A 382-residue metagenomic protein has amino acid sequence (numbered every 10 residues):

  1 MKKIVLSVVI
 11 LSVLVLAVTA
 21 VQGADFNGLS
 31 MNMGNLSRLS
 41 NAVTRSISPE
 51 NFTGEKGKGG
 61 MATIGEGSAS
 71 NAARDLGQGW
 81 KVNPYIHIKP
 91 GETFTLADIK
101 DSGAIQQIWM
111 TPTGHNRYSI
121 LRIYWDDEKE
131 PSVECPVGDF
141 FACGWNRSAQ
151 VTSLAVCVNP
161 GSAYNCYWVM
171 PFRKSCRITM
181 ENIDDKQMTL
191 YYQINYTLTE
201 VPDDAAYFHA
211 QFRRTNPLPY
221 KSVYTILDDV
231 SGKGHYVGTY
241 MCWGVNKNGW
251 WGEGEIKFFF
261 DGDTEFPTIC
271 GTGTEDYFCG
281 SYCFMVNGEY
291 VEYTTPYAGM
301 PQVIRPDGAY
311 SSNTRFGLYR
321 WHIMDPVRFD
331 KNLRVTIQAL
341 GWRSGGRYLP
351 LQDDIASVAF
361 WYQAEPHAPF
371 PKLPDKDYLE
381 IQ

Functional and structural regions predicted by a protein language model:
M1-I4: Positively charged n-region of N-terminal signal peptides that target proteins for export
S7-A17: Bacterial N-terminal signal peptides
Q22-Q382: Beta-strand-centric surfaces of beta-sandwich/beta-rich domains
